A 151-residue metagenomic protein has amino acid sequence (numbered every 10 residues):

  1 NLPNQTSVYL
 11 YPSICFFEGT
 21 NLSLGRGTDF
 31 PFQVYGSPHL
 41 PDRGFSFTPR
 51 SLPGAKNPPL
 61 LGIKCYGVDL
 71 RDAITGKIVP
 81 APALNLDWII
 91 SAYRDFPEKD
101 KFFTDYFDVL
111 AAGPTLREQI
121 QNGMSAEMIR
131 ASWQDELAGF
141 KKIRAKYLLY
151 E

Functional and structural regions predicted by a protein language model:
N1-F17: Conserved anion/nucleotide-ligand pocket segment
T6-Y9, G62, E98-D100, Y147: Short, surface-exposed, polar/charged, turn-prone segments marking secondary-structure boundaries
G19-S23, N57-P59: Short, surface-exposed beta-strand/loop micro-motifs that present aromatic residues
G25-G27: A short catalytic or substrate-binding loop motif that flags glycine-/basic-rich loops and adjacent residues that bind
F30-P31, Y35-S132, A138: Conserved functional hotspot residues or short segments at active or partner-binding sites across diverse domains
Q134, A138-E151: Flexible, low-complexity junctional segments that flank or bridge functional domains
